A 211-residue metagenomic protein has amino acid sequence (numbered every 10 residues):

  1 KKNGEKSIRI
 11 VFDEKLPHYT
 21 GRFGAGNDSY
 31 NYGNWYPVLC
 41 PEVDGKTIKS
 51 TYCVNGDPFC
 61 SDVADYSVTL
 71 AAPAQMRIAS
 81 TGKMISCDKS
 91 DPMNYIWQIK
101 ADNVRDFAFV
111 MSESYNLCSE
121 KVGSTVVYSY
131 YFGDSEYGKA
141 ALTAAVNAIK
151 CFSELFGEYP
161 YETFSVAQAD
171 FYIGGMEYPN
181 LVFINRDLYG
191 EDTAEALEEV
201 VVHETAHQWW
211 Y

Functional and structural regions predicted by a protein language model:
K2-E5: Intrinsically disordered, low-complexity Pro/Gly/Ser/Thr-rich segments with frequent PxxP/GP/PP motifs and embedded
S7-S114: Extended, low-hydrophobicity, Ser/Thr/Pro/Gly-biased non-transmembrane segments
V68, Q98, N116-W209: Juxtacatalytic substrate-recognition/specificity segment
